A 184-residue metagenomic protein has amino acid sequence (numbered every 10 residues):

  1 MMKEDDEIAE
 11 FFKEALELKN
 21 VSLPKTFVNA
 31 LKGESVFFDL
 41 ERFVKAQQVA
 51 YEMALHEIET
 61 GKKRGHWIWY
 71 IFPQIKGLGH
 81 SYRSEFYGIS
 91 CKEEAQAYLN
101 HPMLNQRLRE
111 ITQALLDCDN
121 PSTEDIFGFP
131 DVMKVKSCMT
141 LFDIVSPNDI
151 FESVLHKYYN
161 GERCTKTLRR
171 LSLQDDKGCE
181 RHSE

Functional and structural regions predicted by a protein language model:
E4-V49: Extreme N-terminal tail/first-helix region
L23-T26, P147-E184: Charged phosphate-binding loop/patch that engages nucleotide di/tri-phosphates or the phosphate backbone of nucleic
Q47-E59: A long, hydrophobic alpha-helical segment
E57-K92: Hydrophobic/aromatic-rich, well-ordered segments within soluble, folded domains that form packed cores
K63-Y70, R107, D131-C138, I150-V154: Residue-level detector of well-ordered alpha-helical segments, enriched for hydrophobic/aromatic packing positions
G77-R83, D143-S153: Short helix-capping/linker segments at secondary-structure and domain boundaries
I89-H101: Short secondary-structure subsegments characteristic of cysteine-rich extracellular domains
Y98-F142: Mid-chain, well-packed structural core segment of small domains
